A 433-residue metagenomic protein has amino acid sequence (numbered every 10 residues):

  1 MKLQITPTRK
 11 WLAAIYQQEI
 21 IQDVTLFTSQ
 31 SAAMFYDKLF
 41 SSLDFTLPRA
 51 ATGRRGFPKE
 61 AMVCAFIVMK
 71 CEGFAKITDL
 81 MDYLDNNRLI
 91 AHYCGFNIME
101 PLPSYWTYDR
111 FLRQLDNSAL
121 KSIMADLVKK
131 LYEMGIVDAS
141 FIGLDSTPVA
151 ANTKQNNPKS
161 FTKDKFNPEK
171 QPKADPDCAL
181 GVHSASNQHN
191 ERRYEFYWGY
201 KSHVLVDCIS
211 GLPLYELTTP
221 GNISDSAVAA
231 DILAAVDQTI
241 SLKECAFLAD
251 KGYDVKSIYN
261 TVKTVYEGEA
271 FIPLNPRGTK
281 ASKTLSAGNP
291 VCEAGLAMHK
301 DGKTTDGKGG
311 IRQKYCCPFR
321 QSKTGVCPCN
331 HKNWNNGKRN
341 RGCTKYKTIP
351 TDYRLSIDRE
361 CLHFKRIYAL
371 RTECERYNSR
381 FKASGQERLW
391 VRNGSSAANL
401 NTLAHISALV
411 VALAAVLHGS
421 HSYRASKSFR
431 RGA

Functional and structural regions predicted by a protein language model:
M1-L43, V416-A433: Charged, often Cys/His-bearing segments associated with DNA-binding zinc-finger transcription factors
K2-L3, N87, V265, E269-P276 (+1 more regions): An anionic, glycine-rich sequence signature occurring as long contiguous blocks
T25-V68, E72: Basic, short loop/linker segments at the boundary and entry of helix-turn-helix/winged-helix-like folds
F74-D79, Y93, L120, G419: Short, solvent-exposed secondary-structure capping/transition elements
I77-F96, V128-K129: DNA-recognition alpha helix
C94-L115: Major-groove recognition helix of helix-turn-helix-like DNA-binding domains
Y108-E267, P273-N275, N401: Polybasic low-complexity intrinsically disordered regions
S356, F364-A433: Basic, amphipathic alpha-helical segments enriched in Lys/Arg and hydrophobic/aromatic residues
